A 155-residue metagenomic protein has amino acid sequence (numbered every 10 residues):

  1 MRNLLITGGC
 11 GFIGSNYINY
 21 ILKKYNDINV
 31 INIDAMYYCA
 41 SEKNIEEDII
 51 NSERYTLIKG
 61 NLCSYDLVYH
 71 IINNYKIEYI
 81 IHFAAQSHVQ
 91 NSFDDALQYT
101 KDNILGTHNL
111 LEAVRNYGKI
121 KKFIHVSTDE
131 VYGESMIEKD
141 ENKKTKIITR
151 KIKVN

Functional and structural regions predicted by a protein language model:
M1-N155: N-terminal Rossmann-like NAD(P)+-binding domain of SDR-like oxidoreductases, especially those catalyzing
